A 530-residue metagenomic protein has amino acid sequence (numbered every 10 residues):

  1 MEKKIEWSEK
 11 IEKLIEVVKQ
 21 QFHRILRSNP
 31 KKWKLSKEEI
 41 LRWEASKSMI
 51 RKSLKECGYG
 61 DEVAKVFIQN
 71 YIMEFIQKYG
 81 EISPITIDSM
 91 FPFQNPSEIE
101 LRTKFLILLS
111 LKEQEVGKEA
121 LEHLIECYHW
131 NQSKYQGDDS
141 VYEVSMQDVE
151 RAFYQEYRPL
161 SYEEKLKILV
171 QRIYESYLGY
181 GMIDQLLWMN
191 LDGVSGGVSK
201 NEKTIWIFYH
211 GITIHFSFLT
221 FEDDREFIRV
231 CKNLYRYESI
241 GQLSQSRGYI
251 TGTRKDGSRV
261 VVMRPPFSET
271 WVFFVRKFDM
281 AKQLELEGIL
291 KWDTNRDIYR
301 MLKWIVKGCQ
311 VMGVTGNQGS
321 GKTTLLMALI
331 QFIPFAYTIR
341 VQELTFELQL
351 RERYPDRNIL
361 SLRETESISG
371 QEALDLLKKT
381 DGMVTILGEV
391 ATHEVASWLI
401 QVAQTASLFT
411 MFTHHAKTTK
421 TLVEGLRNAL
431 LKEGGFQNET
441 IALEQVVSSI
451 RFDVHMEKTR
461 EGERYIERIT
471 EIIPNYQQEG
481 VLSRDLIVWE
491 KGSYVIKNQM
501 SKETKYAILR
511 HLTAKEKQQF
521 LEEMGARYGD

Functional and structural regions predicted by a protein language model:
M1-L243: N-terminal accessory targeting/assembly segments
G196-G308: P-loop NTP-binding catalytic core
V311: Walker A (P-loop) ATP-phosphate-binding motif of ABC ATPase nucleotide-binding domains
V314: Hydrophobic anchor at the beta1->P-loop junction of P-loop NTPases
N317-Q318: The conserved Walker
K322: Conserved lysine of the Walker
A328-V447, M456-K458: Switch/coupling sub-region of P-loop NTPases
Y465-D530: NTP-binding/hydrolysis catalytic cores, primarily Walker-type P-loop NTPases
